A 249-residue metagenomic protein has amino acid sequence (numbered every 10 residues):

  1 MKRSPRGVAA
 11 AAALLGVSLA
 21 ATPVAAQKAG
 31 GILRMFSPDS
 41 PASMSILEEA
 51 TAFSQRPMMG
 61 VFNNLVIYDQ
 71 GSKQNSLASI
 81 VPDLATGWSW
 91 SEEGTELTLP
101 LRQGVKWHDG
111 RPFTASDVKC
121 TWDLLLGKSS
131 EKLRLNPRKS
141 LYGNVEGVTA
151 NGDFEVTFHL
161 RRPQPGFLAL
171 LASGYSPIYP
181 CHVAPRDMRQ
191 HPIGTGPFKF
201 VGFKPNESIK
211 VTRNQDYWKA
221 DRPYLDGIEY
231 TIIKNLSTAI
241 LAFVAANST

Functional and structural regions predicted by a protein language model:
A10-A20: Bacterial N-terminal signal peptides
T22-A26: Sec/Tat signal peptide C-region and signal peptidase I cleavage site
K28, P100, K119, N136-C181: Surface-exposed binding/hinge segments that line and control ligand-binding clefts or catalytic entry sites
G30-D39, T86, E96-L99, V118-T121 (+4 more regions): Short, well-ordered beta-strand elements
F36-E93, D123, H191-T195: N-terminal lobe/hinge region of extracytoplasmic solute-binding protein
V66-N75, A169-E229, N235-S237: Gly/Pro-rich hinge or "lid" segments in bacterial periplasmic/extracellular proteins
G87-E131, T157, A239-A245: Aromatic- and charge-enriched surface segment that lines or borders ligand/interaction sites
L125-K128, K132-L135, G147-T149, V201-T212 (+1 more regions): Extracellular/periplasmic solute-recognition and catalytic clefts
